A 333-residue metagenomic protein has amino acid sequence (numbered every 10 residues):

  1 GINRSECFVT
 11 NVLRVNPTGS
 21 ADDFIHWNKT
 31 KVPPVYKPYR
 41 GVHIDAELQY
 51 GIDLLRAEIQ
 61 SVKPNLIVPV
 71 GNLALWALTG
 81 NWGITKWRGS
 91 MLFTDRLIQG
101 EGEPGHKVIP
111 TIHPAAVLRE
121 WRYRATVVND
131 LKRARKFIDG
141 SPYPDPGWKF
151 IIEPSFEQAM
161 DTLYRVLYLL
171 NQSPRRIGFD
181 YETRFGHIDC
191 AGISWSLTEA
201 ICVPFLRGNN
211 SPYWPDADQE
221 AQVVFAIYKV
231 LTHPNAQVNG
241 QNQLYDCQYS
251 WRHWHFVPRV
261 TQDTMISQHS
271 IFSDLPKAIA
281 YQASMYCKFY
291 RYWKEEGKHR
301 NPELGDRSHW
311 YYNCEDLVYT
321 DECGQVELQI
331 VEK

Functional and structural regions predicted by a protein language model:
G1-P144: A polyanion-binding, active-site-adjacent surface
G19, A77-G80, I188-D189, C247-W251: Short glycine-/acidic-enriched loop or helix-start segments at secondary-structure transitions that form or flank
G51, L55, I59-K63, R165-L169 (+1 more regions): Short, basic/hydrophobic alpha-helical segments
K63-G71, G178, N235-Q243: Acidic beta-strand-to-loop metal/phosphate-binding motif
H106-I109, A115, V128, K132 (+3 more regions): Active-site-proximal helix-loop-helix substrate-binding element of RNase H-like nuclease domains
I151-Y168: A contiguous, basic/glycine-rich beta-loop/short-helix subdomain that forms a polymer-engagement track
S173-R184: Two-metal-ion RNase H-like nuclease active-site motif
D180, C190-T198: Short conserved beta-strand segments at catalytic cores or DNA/RNA-binding microdomains of nucleic-acid binding
